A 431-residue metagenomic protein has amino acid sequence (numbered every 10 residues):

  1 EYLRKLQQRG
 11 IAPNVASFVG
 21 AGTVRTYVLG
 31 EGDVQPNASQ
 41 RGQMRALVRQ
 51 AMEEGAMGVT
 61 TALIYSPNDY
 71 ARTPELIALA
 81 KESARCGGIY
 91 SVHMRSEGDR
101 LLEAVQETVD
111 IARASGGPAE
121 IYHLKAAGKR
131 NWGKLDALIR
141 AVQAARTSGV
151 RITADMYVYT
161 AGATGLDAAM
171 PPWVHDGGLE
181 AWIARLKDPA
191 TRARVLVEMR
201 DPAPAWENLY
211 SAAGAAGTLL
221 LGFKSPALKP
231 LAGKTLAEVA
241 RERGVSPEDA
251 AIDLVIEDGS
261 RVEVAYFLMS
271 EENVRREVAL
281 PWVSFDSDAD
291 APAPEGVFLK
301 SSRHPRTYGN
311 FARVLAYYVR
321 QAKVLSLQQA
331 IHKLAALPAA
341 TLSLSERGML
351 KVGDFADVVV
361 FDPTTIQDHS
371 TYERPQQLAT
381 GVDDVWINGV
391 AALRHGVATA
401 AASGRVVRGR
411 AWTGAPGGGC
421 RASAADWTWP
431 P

Functional and structural regions predicted by a protein language model:
E1: Metal-associated gating/positioning segment near the N- to mid-region
L6, I11-A12, F18-A38, G42-Y65 (+4 more regions): Active-site neighborhoods of metal-dependent hydrolases
V15, G55, H93, D155 (+7 more regions): Divalent metal-coordination and catalytic microenvironments
Q50, A56-T108: Divalent metal-binding pocket/active-site signature
I89, G116, G149-R151, A215 (+5 more regions): Active-site lining segments that contact anionic ligands and/or coordinate catalytic metals
D188, R276-W282, D288, S301-R303 (+1 more regions): C-terminal cap of metal-dependent C-N hydrolases
R261-L268, N273-V274, A322-H332, A339-Q376: Acidic, glycine-enriched loop/beta-strand segments at the rims of small-molecule binding/catalytic pockets
H395-W429: Intein/HINT protein-splicing elements and their conserved insertion hotspots or analogous self-processing inserts
